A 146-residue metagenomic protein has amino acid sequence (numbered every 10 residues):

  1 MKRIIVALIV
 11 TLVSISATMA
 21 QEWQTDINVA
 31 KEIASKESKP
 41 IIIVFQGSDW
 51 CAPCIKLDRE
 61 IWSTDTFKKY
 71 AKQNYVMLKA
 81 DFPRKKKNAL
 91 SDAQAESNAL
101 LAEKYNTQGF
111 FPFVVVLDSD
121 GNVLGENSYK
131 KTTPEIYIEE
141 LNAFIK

Functional and structural regions predicted by a protein language model:
M1-E22: Bacterial Sec-dependent N-terminal signal peptides
W23-Q24, F67-E96: Thiol-based oxidoreductase modules, predominantly thioredoxin-like and allied folds used for disulfide exchange
T25-I41, A71: A short beta-strand-turn-helix
S38-C51: Short active-site neighborhood of thiol/selenol oxidoreductases, capturing the structured segment around
S48-C51, I61, F82-K86, G109 (+2 more regions): Solvent-exposed loop/turn segments at secondary-structure junctions within structured extracellular/periplasmic domains
C51-C54, V114: The canonical Cys-X-X-Cys-His
C54-K72: Typically the conserved alpha-helix immediately C-terminal to a functionally engaged Cys/Sec in thioredoxin-like
E103-K104, Q108-K146: Non-catalytic, surface beta->alpha helical segment in thiol-disulfide oxidoreductase systems
